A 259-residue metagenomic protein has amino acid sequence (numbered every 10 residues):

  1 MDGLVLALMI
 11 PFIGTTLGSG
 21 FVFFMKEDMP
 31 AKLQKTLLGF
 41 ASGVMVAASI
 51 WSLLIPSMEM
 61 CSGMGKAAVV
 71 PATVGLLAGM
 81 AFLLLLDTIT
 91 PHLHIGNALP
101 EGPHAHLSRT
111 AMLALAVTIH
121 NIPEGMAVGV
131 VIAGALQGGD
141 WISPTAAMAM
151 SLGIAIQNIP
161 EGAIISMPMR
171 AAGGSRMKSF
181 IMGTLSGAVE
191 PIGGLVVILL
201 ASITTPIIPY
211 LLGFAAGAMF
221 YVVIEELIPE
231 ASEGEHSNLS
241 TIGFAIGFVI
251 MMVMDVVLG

Functional and structural regions predicted by a protein language model:
M1-G259: Intrinsically disordered, metal-sensing/regulatory segments
